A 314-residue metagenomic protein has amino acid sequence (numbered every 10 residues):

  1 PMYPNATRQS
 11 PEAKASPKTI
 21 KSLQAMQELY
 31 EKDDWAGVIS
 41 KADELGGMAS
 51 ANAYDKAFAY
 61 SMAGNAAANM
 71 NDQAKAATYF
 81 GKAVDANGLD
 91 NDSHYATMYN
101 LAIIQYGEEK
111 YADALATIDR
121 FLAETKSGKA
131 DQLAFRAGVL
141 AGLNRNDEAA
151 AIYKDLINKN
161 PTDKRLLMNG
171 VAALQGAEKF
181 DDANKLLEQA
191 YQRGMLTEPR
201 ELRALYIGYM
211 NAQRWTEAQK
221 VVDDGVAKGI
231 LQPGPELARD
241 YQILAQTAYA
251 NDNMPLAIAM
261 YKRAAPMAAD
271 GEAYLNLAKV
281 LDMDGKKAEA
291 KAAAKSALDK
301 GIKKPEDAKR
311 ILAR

Functional and structural regions predicted by a protein language model:
P1-G81, D90-A96, K303, K309: N-terminal leader/linker segments that initiate helical-solenoid repeat arrays
R8-K14, G46-N52, V84-D90, D119-S127 (+5 more regions): Solenoid-like repeat scaffolds
A15-Q24, A53-Y60, D90-Y99, T125-F135 (+5 more regions): Generic helix N-cap/helix-start motif at coil->alpha-helix transitions
L29, A67, Q105, L140 (+4 more regions): Residue at a conserved register position within TPR or TPR-like alpha-solenoid repeats
I243-Q246, A250-R314: C-terminal soluble interaction/assembly domains
